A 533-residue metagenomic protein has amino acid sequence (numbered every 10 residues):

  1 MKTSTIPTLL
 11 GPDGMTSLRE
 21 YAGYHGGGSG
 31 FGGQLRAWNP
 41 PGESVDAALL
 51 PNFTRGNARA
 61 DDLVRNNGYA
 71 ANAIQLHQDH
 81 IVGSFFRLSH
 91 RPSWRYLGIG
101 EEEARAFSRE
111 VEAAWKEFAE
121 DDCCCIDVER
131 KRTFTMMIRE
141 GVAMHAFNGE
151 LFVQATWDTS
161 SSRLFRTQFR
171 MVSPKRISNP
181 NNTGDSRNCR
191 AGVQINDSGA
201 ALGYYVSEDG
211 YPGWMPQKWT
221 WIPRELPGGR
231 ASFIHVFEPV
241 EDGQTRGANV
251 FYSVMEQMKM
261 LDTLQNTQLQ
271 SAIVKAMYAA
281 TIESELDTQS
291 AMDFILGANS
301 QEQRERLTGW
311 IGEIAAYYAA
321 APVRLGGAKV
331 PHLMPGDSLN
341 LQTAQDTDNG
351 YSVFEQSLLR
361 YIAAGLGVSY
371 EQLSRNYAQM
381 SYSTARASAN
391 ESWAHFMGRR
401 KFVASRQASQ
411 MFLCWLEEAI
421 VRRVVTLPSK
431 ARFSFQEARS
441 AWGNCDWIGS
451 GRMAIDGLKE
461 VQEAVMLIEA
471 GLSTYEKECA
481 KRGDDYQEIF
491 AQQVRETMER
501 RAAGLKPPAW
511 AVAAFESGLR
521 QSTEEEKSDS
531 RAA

Functional and structural regions predicted by a protein language model:
M1-E101, R531-A533: N-terminal-proximal low-complexity accessory segments that begin disordered and transition into the first
K2-T3, D337-D348, N390, L458-A533: Activation/maturation switch segments at domain boundaries
N39, R132-I138, A155-V172, D287-S300 (+2 more regions): Charge-rich, acidic-biased intrinsically disordered regions
L76-P239, L467: Structured, mid-chain assembly/scaffold modules that mediate subunit interfaces within large macromolecular complexes
R109-E120, R132, R139-F147, L151-Q154 (+10 more regions): A broad, structural surface signal
C124, F147, L151, D242 (+10 more regions): Intrinsically disordered or highly flexible coil/loop and linker segments, enriched in small and charged/polar residues
V128, A328-I455: Surface-exposed loop-to-helix/strand elements on domain peripheries
F233-S388: Extended, charged amphipathic alpha-helical segments
